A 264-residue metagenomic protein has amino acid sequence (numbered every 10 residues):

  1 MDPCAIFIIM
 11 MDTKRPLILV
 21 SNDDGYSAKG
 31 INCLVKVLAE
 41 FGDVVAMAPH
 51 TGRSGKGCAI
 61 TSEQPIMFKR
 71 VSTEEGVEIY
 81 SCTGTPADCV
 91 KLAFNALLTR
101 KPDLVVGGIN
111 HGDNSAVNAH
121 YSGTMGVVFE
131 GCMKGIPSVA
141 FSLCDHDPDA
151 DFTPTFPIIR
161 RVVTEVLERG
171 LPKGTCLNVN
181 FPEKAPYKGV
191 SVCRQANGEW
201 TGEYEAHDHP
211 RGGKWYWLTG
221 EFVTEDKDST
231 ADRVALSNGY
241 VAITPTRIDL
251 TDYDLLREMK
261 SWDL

Functional and structural regions predicted by a protein language model:
D12-I18, K29-A96, R100-K101: A cross-family phosphate/adenosyl-ligand binding-site feature
V20-S27, N118-A119: Short, glycine-rich nucleotide/cofactor-binding loops
L104: Short, Asp-centered acidic motifs that coordinate Mg2+ and/or phosphate in catalytic or ligand-binding sites
D113-S122: Glycine/threonine-rich flexible loop motifs
V127-G131: Hydrophobic/aromatic ligand-binding patch that stacks against planar heteroaromatic rings of cofactors or nucleotides
C132-P154: Glycine-rich phosphate/pyrophosphate-binding loops and their adjacent beta-strand/loop elements at enzyme active sites
F152-L264: Electrostatically charged, flexible surface regions
